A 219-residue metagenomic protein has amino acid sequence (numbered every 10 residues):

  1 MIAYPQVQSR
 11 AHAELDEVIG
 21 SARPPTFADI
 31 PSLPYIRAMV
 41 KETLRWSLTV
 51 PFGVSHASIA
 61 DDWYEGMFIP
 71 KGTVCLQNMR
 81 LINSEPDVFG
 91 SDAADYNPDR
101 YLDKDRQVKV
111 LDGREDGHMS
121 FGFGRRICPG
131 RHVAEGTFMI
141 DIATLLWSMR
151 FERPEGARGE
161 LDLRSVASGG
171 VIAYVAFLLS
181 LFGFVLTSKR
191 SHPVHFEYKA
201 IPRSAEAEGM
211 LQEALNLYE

Functional and structural regions predicted by a protein language model:
I2-V50, E65, P70-T73, D95-N97 (+2 more regions): Cytochrome P450 I-helix active-site segment
P5-Q8, H12, R131-S188: Cytochrome P450 heme-binding "Cys pocket" and the immediately downstream C-terminal segment
S9, Q77-K109, L215: Conserved cytochrome P450 K-helix/beta-meander segment immediately N-terminal to the heme-binding cysteine loop
K71, N83-P86, K104, I127 (+1 more regions): Eukaryotic short linear interaction motifs
Q107-S120: Active-site-adjacent bridging/hinge elements
A173-S180, P193-E219: C-terminal helix/juxtamembrane-tail motif
